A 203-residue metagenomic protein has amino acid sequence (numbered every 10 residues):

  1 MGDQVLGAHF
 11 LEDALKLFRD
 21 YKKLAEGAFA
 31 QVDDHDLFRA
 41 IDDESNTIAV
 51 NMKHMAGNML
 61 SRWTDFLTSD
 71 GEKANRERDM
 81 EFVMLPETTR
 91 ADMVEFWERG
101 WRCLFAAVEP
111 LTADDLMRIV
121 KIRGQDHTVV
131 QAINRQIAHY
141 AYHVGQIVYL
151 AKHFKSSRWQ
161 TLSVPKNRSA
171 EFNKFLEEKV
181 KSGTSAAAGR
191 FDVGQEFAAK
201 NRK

Functional and structural regions predicted by a protein language model:
M1-K16: Extreme N-terminal tail/first-helix region
E12-L15, R19, A91-V94, E98 (+1 more regions): Short amphipathic alpha-helical segments with heptad-repeat character
L15-R19, E26, D34-E81, I122-S185 (+1 more regions): Short, contiguous alpha-helical
F18, K22, F29, W97 (+1 more regions): Hydrophobic alpha-helical core bundles mediating ligand binding, dimerization, or RNAP-core interactions
A30, D114-K121: Acidic-glycine-rich active-site phosphate/pyrophosphate-binding loop
D65, D70-A107: Helix-adjacent hinge/juxtasegments
R99-L116, G183-K203: Long, charge-rich low-complexity segments
